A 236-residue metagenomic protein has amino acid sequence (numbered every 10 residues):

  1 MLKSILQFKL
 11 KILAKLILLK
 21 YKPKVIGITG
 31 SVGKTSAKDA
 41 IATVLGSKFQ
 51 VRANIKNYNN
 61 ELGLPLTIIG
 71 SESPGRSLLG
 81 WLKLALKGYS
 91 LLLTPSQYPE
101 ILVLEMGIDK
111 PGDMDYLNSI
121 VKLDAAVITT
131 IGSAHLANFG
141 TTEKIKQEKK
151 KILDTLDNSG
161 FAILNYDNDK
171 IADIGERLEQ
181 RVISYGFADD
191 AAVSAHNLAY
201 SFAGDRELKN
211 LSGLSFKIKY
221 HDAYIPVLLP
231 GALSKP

Functional and structural regions predicted by a protein language model:
M1-T29, S36-F49, E61-L62, I68-I69 (+2 more regions): Short, basic phosphate-binding NTP loop
K3, T142-E143, K150, E176-P236: Adenine nucleotide phosphate-binding catalytic loops in nucleotide-utilizing enzymes
K11, K15-Y21, G46-Q147: ATP-dependent carboxylate-amine ligase catalytic core
D113-Y116, K170-I174: A short acidic, amphipathic alpha-helical/loop segment
E148-L156: Substrate-engagement module of ASCE P-loop NTPases
G160: Glycine-centered, small-residue-biased loops immediately flanking beta-strands in adenine/cofactor-binding cores
Y166-K170, F187-A188: Short, polar loop motifs at secondary-structure junctions
